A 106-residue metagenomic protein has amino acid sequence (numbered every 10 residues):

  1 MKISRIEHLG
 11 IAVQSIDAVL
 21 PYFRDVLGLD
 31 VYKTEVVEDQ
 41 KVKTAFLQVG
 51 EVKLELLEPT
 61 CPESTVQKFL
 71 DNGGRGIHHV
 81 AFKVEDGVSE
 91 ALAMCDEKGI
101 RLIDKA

Functional and structural regions predicted by a protein language model:
M1, I11-L54, E90-I100, K105: Core segments of cupin and vicinal oxygen chelate
M1-S4, P62: Structural motif
I6-Q14, A45-Q48, V66-M94: Vicinal oxygen chelate
I16, V36, P59-C61, E85: Histidine- and/or cysteine-centered catalytic micro-motif in compact active-site loops
D39, V49, C61-P62, F69: Short, functionally important structural connectors and interaction interfaces within domains
L56-S64, L70, G74, K98: Conserved secondary-structure micro-motifs at functional edges
